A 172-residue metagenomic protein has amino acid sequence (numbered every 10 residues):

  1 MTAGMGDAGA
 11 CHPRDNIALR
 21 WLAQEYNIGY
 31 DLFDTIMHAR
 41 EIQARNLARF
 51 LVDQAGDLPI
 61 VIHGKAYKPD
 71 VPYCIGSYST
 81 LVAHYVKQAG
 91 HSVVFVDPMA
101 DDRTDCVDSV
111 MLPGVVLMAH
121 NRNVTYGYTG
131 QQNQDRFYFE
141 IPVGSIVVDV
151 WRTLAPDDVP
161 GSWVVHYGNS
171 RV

Functional and structural regions predicted by a protein language model:
M1-V172: Structural/interface elements that position substrates and couple domains in central-metabolism enzymes
